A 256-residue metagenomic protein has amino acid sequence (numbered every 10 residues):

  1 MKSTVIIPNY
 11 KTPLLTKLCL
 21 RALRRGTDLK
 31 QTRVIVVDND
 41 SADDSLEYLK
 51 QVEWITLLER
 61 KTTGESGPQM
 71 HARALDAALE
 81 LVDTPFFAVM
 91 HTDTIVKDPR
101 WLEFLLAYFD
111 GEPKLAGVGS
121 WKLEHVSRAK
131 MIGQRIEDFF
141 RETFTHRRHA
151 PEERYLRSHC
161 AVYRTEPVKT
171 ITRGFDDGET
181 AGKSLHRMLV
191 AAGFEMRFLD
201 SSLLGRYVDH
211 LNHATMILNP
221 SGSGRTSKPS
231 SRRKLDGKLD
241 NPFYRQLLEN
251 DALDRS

Functional and structural regions predicted by a protein language model:
M1-A22: N-proximal low-complexity "stem/linker" segments adjacent to membrane-targeting elements
R21-Q31: Short, acidic, metal-binding catalytic loop of nucleotide-sugar glycosyltransferases
D38-E47, T62: A conserved acidic beta->alpha catalytic loop
T62-L81: Glycine-rich, basic loop-to-helix element that forms the pyrophosphate-binding segment of sugar-nucleotide handling
F87: Short aromatic/hydrophobic "clamp" motif used to bind/position activated sugar donors
R100-S120: Conserved donor-nucleotide/metal-binding helix-loop-beta segment in metal-dependent transferases, i.e., the alpha-helix
G117-I132: Short beta-strand-to-loop element that shapes/binds the nucleotide-sugar donor at the catalytic cleft/hinge
F175-S256: C-terminal catalytic/acceptor-binding lobe
